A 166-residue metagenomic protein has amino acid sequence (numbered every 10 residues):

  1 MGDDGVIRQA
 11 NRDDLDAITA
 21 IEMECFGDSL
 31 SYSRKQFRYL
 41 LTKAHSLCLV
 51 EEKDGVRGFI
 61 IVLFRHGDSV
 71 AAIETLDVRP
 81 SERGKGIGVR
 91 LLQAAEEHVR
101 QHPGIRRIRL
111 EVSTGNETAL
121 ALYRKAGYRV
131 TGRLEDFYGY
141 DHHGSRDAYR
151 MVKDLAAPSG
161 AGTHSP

Functional and structural regions predicted by a protein language model:
M1-G2: Short, conserved catalytic or adaptor-binding loops enriched in Gly and charged residues
G5, Q9-R83, V89-H102, D136 (+1 more regions): Acetyl-CoA-dependent GNAT
K35, G86, T114, D141-H142 (+1 more regions): Residues at secondary-structure transition points
V78, S113-T114: Short amphipathic helical patch at the helix-1/turn junction of helix-turn-helix
L92, N116-A119, D136-H142: Short glycine/proline-centered loop/turn elements that form peptide/ligand docking sites
V99-E111: Conserved GNAT acetyl-CoA-binding A-motif
R109-E111, R124, R129-G144, R150: Conserved catalytic-core motifs of GNAT/GCN5-like acyltransferases
